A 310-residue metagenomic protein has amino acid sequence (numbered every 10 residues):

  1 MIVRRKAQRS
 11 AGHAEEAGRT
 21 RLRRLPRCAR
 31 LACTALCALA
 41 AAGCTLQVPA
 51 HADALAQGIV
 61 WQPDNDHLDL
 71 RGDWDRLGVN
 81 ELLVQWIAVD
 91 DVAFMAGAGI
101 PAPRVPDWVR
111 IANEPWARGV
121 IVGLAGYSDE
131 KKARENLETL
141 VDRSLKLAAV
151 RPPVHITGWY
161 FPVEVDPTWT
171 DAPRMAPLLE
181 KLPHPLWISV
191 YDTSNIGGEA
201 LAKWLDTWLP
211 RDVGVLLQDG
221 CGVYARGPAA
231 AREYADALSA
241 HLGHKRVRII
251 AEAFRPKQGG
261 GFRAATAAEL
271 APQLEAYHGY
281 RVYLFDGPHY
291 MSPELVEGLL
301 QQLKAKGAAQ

Functional and structural regions predicted by a protein language model:
M1-I2, C37: Cleavable N-terminal export/targeting peptides
E16-C33: Bacterial N-terminal signal peptides that target proteins for export
A32-A42: Bacterial N-terminal signal peptides
T45-Q310: Glycan-processing catalytic domains of CAZymes
